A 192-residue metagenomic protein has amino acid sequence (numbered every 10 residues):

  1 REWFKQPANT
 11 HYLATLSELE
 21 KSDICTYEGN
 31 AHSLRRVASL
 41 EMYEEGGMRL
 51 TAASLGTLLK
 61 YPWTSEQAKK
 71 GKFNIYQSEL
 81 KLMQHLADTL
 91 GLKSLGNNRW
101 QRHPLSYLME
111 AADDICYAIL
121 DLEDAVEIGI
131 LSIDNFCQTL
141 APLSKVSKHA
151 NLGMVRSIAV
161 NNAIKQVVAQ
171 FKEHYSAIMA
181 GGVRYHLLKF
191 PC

Functional and structural regions predicted by a protein language model:
E2-V155, I164: Sequence-structural signature of the catalytic-core scaffold of metal-dependent phosphohydrolases that act on
S144-C192: C-terminal subdomains that position terminal phosphate/3'-OH groups for nucleotidyl transfer/ligation, primarily on
